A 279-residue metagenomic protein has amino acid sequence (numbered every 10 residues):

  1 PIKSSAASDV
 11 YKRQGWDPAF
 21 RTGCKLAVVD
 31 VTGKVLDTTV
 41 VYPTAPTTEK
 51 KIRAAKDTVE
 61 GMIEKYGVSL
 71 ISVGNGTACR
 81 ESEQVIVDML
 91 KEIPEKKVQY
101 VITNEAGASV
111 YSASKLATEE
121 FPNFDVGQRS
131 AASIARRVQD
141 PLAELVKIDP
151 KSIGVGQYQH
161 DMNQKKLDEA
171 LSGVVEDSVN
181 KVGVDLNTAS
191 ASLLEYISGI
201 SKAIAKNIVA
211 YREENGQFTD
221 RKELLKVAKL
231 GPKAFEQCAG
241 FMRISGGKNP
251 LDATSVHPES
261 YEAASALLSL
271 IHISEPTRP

Functional and structural regions predicted by a protein language model:
P1-A7, Y11, I271-P279: Single conserved hydrophobic/aromatic residue that forms the stacking wall/gate of nucleotide- or nucleobase-binding
S5-S8, W16, R21-S172: Phosphate- and other anionic-substrate recognition elements at nucleic-acid/protein interfaces
R13-F20, L26-V28, E60-I63, E92 (+4 more regions): Replace "in large, NTP-powered and nucleic-acid-processing enzymes" with "in large, NTP-powered factors and other
A45, E119-E120, V175-D177, A205-N207 (+1 more regions): A short, structure-level motif marking secondary-structure boundaries and short turns
M62, Y66, M89, I93 (+8 more regions): Change "in soluble alpha/beta enzymes" to "in soluble alpha/beta proteins
D140-Y211: Charge-patterned, long linear interaction tracts outside catalytic cores
K181-L270, S274, R278: Accessory alpha-helical DNA-binding modules that contact the DNA backbone or grooves
